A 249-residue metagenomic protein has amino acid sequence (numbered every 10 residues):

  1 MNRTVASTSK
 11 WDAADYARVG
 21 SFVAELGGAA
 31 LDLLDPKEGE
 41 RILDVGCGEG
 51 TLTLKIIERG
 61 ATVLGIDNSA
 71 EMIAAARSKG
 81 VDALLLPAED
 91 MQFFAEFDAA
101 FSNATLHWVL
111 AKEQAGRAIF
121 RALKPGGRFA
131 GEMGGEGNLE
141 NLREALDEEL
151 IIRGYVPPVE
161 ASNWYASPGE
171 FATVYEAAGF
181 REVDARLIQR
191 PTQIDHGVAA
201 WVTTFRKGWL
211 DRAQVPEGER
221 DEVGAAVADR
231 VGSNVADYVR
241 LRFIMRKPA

Functional and structural regions predicted by a protein language model:
M1-E40, T51-K55, M72-A75: Conserved class I S-adenosyl-L-methionine
L43-V45, E49-M91: Class I SAM-dependent methyltransferase SAM/SAH-binding core
E89-A100: A short acidic, Gly/Pro-enriched loop at the edge of an enzyme's catalytic core that lines a small-molecule cofactor
A99-K112: A short SAM/SAH-binding and catalytic strip from SAM-dependent methyltransferases
E113-R128: A short glycine-rich, Lys/Arg-flanked "PGG" loop and its adjoining helix->strand segment in the class I
A130-R153: Conserved class I S-adenosyl-L-methionine
W164-A178: Short alpha-helix
A178, V183-N234: C-terminal helical/coil "lid" or tail adjacent to the Rossmann-like core of SAM-dependent
